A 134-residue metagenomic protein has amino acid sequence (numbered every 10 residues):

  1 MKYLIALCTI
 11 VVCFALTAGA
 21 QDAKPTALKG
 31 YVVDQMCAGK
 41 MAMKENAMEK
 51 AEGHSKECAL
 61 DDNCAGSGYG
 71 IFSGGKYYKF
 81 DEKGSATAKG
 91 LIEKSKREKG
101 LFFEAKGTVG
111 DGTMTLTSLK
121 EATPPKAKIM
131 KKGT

Functional and structural regions predicted by a protein language model:
M1-Q21: N-terminal export/membrane-targeting signals
K24-M41, N46-G66, G107: Structural detector for short beta-strands of small beta-barrel domains
L28-G30, E98-T115: Flexible glycine-rich surface loops and low-complexity tracts that mediate binding to linear polymers
V33, Y78-K79: Short, isolated positions in well-ordered beta-strands
G70-G74: Short, acidic/hydrophobic/Gly-rich beta-strand patch recurrent on exposed beta strands that often constitutes part
E82-A88, E121-T123: A short, sequence-level motif marking secondary-structure junctions
A86-E104: Short nucleic-acid-contacting surface segments enriched for D/E, G, S/T with interspersed K/R
G110-G133: OB-fold/S1-family single-stranded nucleic acid-binding modules
